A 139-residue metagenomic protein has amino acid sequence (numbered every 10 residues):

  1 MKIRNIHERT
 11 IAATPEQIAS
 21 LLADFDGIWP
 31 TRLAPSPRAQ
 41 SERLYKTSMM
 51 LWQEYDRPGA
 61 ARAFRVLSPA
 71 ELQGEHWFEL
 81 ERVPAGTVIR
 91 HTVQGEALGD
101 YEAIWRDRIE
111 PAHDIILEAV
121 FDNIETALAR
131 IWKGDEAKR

Functional and structural regions predicted by a protein language model:
M1-S41: Hydrophobic ligand-binding cavity/cleft-lining segments
R4-I6, T47-L51, L72-W77: Short, surface-exposed coil-to-beta transition loops
A12-E16, Y55-G59, E79-R90: A short, structured loop/turn motif at beta-sheet edges
I18-W29, Q53, R62-F64, I89-H91 (+1 more regions): Hydrophobic pocket/interface hotspot
P35-R38, M50-R57, L80: Short, exposed beta-strand/loop patches in secreted or surface proteins that constitute
Q40-T47, R62-P69: Short beta-strand segments that buttress and anchor functional surface loops
L67-D122, T126, I131-E136: Beta-strand/loop substructures that line and gate deep hydrophobic ligand-binding cavities in soluble
